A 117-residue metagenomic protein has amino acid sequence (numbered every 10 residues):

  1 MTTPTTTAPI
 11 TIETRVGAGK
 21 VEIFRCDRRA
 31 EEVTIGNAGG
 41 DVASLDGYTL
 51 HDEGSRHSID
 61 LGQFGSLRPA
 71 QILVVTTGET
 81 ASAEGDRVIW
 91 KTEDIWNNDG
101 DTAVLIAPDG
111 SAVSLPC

Functional and structural regions predicted by a protein language model:
M1-C117: Activation on beta-sandwich/Ig-like modules and their edge loops
